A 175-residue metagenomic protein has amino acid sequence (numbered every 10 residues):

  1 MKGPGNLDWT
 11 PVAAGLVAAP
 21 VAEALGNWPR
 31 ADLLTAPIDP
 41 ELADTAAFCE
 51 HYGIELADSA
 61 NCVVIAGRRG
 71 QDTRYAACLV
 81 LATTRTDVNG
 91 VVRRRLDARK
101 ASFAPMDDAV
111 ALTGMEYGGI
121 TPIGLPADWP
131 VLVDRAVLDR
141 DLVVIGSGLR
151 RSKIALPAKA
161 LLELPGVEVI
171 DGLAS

Functional and structural regions predicted by a protein language model:
M1-S175: Extended, low-hydrophobicity, polar/charged segments
